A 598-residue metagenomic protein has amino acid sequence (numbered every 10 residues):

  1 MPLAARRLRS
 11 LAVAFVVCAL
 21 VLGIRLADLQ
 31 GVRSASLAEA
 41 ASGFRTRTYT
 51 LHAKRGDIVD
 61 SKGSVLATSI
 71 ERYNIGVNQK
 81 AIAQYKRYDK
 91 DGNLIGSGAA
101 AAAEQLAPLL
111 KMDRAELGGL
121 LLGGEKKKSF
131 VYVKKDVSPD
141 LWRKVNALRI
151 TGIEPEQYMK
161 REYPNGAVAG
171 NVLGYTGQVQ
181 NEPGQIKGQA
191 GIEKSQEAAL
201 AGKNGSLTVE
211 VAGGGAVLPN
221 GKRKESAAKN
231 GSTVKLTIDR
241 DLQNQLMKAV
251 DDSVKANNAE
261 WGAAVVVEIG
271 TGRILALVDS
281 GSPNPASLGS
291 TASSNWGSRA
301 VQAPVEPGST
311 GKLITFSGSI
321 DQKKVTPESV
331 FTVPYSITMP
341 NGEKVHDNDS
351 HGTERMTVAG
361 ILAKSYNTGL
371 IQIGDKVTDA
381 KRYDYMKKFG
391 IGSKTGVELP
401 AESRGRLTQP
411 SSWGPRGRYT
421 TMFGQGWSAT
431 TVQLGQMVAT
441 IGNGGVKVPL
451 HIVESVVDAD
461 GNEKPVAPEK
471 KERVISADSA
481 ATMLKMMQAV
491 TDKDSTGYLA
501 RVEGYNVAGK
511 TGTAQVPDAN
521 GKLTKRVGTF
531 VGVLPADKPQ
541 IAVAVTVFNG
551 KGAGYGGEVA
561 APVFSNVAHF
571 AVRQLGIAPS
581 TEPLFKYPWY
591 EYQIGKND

Functional and structural regions predicted by a protein language model:
P2-S36: Hydrophobic alpha-helical transmembrane signal-anchor segments
L26-T48, K224: Aromatic-capped interface at the extracytoplasmic side of an N-terminal signal-anchor transmembrane helix
R45, T50-K54, N258-G262, L450: Short, small/polar residue-rich loop motifs at catalytic or cofactor-binding pockets
S69-N74, N78-K80, A276-S282: Short beta->alpha transition motifs characteristic of CBS
V77, N93-S97, A101-P108, L117-N230 (+1 more regions): Small/polar-residue-rich segments within soluble enzyme cores
G213-K222, E268-S309, I314-N549, W589-D598: Beta-lactam-recognizing serine transpeptidase/beta-lactamase-like catalytic domain environment
L218-G262: Conserved, well-ordered alpha-helix/loop/beta-strand core segments that scaffold catalytic motifs
E463-P468, P562-D598: Short, gly/Ser/Thr-rich active-site loops of penicillin-recognizing serine hydrolases
